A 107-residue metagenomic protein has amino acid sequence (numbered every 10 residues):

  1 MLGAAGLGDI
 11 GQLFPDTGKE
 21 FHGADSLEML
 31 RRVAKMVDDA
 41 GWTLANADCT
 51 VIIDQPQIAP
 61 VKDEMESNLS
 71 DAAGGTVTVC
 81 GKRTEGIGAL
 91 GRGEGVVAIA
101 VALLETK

Functional and structural regions predicted by a protein language model:
M1-A72: RNase III-family endoribonuclease catalytic core
N46, Q57-D63, S67, D71-K107: C-terminal binding/interaction regions
